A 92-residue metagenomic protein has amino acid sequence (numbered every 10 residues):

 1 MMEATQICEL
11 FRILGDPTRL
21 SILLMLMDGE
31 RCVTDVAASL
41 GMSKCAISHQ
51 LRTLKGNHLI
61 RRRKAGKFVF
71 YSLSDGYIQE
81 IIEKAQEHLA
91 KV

Functional and structural regions predicted by a protein language model:
M1-Q6, D75-V92: Amphipathic alpha-helical dimerization/coiled-coil segments that flank or bridge DNA-binding/regulatory modules
T5-A46, F68-G76: N-terminal helix-turn-helix DNA-binding core of bacterial DNA-binding proteins
E30-R31, K55, Q86: Residue-level detector of secondary-structure transition/capping positions
D35, R63, I81-I82: Short, hydrophobic secondary-structure boundary micro-motifs
A38, H49, K55-G56: Alpha-helical residues within the helix-turn-helix
I47-Q50, L89: Short alpha-helical linear motifs
K55-A65, S72: Beta-hairpin "wing" of winged helix-turn-helix
